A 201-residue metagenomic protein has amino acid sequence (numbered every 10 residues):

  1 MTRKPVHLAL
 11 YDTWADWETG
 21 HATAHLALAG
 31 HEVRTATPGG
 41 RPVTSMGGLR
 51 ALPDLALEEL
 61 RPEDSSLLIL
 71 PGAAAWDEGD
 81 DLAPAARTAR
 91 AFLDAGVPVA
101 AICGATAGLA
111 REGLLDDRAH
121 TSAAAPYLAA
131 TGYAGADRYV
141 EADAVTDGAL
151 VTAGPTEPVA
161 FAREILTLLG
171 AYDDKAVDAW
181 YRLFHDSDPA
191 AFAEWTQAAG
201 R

Functional and structural regions predicted by a protein language model:
T2-W14, A24-P38, D54-A100, G104-R201: Active-site-adjacent pocket-lining segments in enzyme domains
W14-T19, T44: Short N-terminal binding/cap micro-motifs at the start of the first secondary-structure element
G39-V43: Short active-site-proximal "capping" loops at secondary-structure junctions
